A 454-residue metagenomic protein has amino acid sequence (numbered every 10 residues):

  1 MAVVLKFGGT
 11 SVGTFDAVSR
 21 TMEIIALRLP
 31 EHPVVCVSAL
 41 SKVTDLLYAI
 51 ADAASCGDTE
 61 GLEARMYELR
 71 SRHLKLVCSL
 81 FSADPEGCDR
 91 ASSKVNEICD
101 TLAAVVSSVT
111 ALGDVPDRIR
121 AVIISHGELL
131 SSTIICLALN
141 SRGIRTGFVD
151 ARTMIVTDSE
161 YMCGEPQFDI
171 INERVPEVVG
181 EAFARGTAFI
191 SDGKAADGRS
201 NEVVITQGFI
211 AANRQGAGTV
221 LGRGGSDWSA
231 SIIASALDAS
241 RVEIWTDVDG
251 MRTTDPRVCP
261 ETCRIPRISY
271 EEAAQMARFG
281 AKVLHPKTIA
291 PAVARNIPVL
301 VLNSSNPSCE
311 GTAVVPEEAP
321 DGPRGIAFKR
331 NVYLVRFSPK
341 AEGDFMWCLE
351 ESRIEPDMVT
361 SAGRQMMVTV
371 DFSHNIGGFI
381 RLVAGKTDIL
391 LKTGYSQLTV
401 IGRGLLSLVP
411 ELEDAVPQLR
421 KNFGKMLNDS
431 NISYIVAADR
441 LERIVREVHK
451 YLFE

Functional and structural regions predicted by a protein language model:
M1-V283, I289, S430, I435-R440: Nucleotide/pyrophosphate-binding catalytic subdomain
L40-S41, T153, V248-G250, V299 (+4 more regions): Glycine-rich beta-alpha junction loops
I144, I297, I354: Short phosphate-binding/catalytic loops that engage adenosine nucleotides
R241-W245, V299-V301, D357-M358: Short hydrophobic alpha-helical runs that function as membrane-insertion/retention elements
Y270-R336: A conserved active-site cap/scaffold subdomain adjacent to cofactor or substrate pockets
E310-E454: A conserved regulatory-domain signal marking ACT and ACT-like small-molecule sensing domains and adjacent regulatory
